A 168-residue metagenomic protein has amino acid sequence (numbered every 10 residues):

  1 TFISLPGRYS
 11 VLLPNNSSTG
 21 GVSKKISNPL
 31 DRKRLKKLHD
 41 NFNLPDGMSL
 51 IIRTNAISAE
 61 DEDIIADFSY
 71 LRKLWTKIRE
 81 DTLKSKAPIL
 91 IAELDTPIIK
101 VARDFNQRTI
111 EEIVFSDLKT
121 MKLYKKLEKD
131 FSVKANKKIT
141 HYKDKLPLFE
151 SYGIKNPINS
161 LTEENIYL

Functional and structural regions predicted by a protein language model:
T1-L168: DE-rich acidic low-complexity regions and acidic surface loops
